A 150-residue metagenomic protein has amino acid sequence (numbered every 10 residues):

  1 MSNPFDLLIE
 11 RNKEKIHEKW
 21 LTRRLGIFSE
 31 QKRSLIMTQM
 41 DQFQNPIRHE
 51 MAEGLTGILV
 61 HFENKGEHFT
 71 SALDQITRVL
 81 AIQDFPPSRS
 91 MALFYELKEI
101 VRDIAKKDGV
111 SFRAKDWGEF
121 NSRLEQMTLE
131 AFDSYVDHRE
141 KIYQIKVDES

Functional and structural regions predicted by a protein language model:
M1-Q75, G109-S150: Core of compact, soluble alpha-helical bundle domains
D74-I82: Signal-transducing coupling segments at domain and membrane junctions
I82, K106-V110: Short, solvent-exposed, charged loop/turn and helix-capping segments that join or cap alpha-helices on peripheral
S88-D103: Elongated alpha-helical scaffolds
